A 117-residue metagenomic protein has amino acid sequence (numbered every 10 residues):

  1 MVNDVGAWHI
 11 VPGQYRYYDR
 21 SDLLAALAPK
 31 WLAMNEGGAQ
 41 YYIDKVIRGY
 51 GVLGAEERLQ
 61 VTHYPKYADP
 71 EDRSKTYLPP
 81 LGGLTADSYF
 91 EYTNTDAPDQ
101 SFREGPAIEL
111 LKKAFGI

Functional and structural regions predicted by a protein language model:
N3-V5, V11, R16, D22 (+1 more regions): Alpha/beta-hydrolase-fold serine-hydrolase catalytic core, especially in secreted/extracellular enzymes
